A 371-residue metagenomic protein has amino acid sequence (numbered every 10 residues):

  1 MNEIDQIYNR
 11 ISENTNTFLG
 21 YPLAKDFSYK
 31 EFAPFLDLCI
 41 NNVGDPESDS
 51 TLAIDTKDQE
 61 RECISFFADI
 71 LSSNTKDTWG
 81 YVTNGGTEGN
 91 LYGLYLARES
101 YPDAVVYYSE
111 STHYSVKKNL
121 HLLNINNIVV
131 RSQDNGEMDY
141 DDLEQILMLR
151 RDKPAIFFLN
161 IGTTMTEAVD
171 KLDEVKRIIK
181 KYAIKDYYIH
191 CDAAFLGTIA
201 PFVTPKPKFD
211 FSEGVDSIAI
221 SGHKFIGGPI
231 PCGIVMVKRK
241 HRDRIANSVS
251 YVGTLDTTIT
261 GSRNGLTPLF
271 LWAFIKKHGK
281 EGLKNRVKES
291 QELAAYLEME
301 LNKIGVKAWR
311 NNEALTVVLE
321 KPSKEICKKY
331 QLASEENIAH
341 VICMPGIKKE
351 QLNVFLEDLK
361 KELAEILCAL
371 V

Functional and structural regions predicted by a protein language model:
M1-D77, N337-I342, L370: N-terminal entrance/gating region of PLP-dependent enzymes' catalytic architecture
Q6, K117, N247-T258, E281-V371: Conserved C-terminal alpha-helix-loop-beta "cap" of PLP-dependent enzymes that closes/shapes the active-site mouth
F27, E31, E47-Q59, V82-G85 (+11 more regions): Catalytic cores of large soluble enzymes that bind and process phosphate-bearing ligands
G44-T51, K76-G80, N127-S132, P154-I161 (+3 more regions): Glycine- and acidic
K57-E60, I64, N90, L172 (+2 more regions): Hydrophobic face of alpha-helices
D69, Y95-E99, W272-K277: Short glycine/serine- and small hydrophobic-enriched flexible loop segments
K76-D77, Y81-A246, L266: Conserved PLP-enzyme active-site core in the AAT-like
P201-E313: Active-site C-terminal subdomain of aminotransferase-like
